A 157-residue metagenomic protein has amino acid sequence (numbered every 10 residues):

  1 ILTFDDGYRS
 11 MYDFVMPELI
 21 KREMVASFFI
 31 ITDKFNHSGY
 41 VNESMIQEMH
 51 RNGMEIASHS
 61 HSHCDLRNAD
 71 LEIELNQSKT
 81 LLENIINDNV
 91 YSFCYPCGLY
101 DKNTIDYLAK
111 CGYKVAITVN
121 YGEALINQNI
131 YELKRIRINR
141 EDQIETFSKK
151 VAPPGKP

Functional and structural regions predicted by a protein language model:
L2, Y8-T104, K114, N129-L133: Metal-dependent polysaccharide deacetylase catalytic core of the NodB/CE4 family, i.e., the active-site-bearing domain
K21, E83-I85, A109-E141, K149 (+1 more regions): C-terminal domain-boundary segment and adjacent tail
S44-M45, F147-P153: Short intrinsically disordered coil segments
